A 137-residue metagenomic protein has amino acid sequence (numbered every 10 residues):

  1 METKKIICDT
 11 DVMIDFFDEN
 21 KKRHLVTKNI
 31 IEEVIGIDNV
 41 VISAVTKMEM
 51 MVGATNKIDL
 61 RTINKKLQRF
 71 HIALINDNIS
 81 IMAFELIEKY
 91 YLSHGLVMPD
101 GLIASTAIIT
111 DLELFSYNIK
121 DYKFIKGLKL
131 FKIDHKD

Functional and structural regions predicted by a protein language model:
M1-T3, N29-E32, A104, I109-D137: Acidic, PIN/NYN-like endoribonuclease modules and their adjacent C-terminal/linker elements
M1-V41, V52-K65, K136-D137: Short, well-structured N-terminal submotif of metal-dependent ribonuclease cores
E2, H71-Y117: Active-site neighborhoods of divalent-metal-dependent phosphate/nucleic-acid chemistry enzymes
D9, I42-S43, L96-V97, N118-I119 (+1 more regions): Histidine- and aromatic-rich ligand-binding microenvironments
D11, N29, E49, V97 (+1 more regions): Active-site phosphate/pyrophosphate-handling residues
V12, T46, I79, L102-I103 (+1 more regions): Alpha-helix capping/helix-boundary segments
T27-K28, K47, L60-I63, S80 (+1 more regions): A general structural signal for well-ordered alpha-helical segments in protein cores
